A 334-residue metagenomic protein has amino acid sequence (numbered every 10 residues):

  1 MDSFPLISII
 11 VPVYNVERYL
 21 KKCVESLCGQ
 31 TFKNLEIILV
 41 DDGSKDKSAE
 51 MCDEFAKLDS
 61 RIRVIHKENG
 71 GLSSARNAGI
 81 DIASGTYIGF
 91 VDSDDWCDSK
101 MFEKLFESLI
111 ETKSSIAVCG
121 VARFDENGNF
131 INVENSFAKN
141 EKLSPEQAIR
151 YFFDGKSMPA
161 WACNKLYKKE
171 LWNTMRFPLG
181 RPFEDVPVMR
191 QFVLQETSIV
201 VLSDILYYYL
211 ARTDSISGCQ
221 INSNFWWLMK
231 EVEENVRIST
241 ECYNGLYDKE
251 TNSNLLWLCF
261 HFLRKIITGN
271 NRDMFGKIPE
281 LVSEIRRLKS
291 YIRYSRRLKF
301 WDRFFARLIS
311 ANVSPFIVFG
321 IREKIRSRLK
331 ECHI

Functional and structural regions predicted by a protein language model:
M1-C28: N-proximal low-complexity "stem/linker" segments adjacent to membrane-targeting elements
S26, D41-M51, E68: A conserved acidic beta->alpha catalytic loop
N34-G43, R63-E68, S93: Short beta-strand/loop segment that forms part of the nucleotide-sugar
K67-A83, W96: Glycine-rich, basic loop-to-helix element that forms the pyrophosphate-binding segment of sugar-nucleotide handling
L72, S93-V200, L210, D214-S223: Donor-binding/catalytic cores of nucleotide-activated saccharide and glycerol-phosphate transferases/polymerases
I88: Short aromatic/hydrophobic "clamp" motif used to bind/position activated sugar donors
L206-R212, C219-Y247, H261, K265-K289: Catalytic core of nucleotide-sugar-dependent glycosyltransferases
T268-I334: Membrane-interface aromatic/basic loop that binds lipid-linked glycans or pyrophosphate carriers, typified by
